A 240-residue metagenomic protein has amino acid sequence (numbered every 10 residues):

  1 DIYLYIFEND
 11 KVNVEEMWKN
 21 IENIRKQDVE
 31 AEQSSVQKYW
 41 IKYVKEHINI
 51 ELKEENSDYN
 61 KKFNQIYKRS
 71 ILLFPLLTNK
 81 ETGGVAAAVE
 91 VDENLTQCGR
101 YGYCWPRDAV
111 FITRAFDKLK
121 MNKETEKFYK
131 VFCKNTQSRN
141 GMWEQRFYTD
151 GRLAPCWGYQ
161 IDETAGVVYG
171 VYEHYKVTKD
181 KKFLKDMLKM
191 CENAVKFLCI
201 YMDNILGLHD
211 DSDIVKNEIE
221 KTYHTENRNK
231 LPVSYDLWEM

Functional and structural regions predicted by a protein language model:
D1-R100, K181-F183: Acidic/polar, glycine-enriched structural segments that form the non-catalytic walls/loops of the carbohydrate-binding
I2-F7, M17, D162, V215 (+2 more regions): Extended hydrophobic/Leu-rich segments
R25, E32, V36, Y101-L208 (+1 more regions): Aromatic-rich carbohydrate-recognition surfaces in CAZymes
L77, E81-T82, I200-D211, Y223-L231: C-terminal ends of transmembrane alpha-helices and the immediately adjacent extracellular/lumenal or cytosolic loop
T82, N140, E144, G158 (+2 more regions): Generic secondary-structure boundary/loop-capping signal
A87, V91-R100, D150-P155, D213-E218 (+1 more regions): Active-site-adjacent structural elements in folded domains
